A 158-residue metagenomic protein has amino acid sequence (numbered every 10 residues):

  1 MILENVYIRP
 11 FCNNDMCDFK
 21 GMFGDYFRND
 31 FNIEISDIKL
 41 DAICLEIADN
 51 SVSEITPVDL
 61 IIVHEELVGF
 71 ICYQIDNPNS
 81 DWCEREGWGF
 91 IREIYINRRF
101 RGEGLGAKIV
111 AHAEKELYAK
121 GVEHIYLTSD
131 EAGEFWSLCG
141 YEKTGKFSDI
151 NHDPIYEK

Functional and structural regions predicted by a protein language model:
M1-C17, G21, K158: Conserved N-terminal entry element of GNAT/NAT acetyltransferase domains
P10-N14, G24-E86, R92, D130: Acetyl-CoA-dependent GNAT
E46-D49, H112-E116: A generic secondary-structure signal
T56, F70, N151-E157: Short hydrophobic/aromatic beta-strand or adjacent loop that forms the aromatic wall/cage of a ligand/substrate-binding
I96, G102-K115, L138: Conserved acetyl-CoA-binding loop-helix of GNAT-fold acetyltransferases
A119, E123, D130-H152: Conserved active-site alpha-helix within GNAT-family acetyltransferase domains
